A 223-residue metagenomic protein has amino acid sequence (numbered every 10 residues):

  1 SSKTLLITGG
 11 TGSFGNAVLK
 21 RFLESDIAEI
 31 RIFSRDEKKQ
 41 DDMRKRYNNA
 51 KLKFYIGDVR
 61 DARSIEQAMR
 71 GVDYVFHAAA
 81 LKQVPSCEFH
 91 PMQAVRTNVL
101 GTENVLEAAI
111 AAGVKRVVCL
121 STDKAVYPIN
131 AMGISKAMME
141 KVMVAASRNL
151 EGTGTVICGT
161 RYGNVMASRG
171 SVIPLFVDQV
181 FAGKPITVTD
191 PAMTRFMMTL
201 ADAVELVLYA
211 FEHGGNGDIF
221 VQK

Functional and structural regions predicted by a protein language model:
K3-S25: N-terminal Rossmann NAD(P)H-binding glycine-rich loop of SDR-like oxidoreductase domains
T8, M69-A78, C119: Rossmann-fold scaffold of SDR-type NAD(P)-dependent oxidoreductases
D26-K39: Conserved glycine-rich Rossmann-like NAD(P)H-binding loop of the short-chain dehydrogenase/reductase
S34, Y55-I56, R96, D190: Conserved residues in the N-terminal Rossmann fold of short-chain dehydrogenase/reductase
K53-Y74: Conserved Rossmann-fold cofactor-binding substructure of NAD(P)-dependent oxidoreductases
F54, A94, V117, I157-T160: Hydrophobic/aromatic anchor residues within beta-strands of the central parallel beta-sheet of Rossmann-like
H77, L81-K141, A145: Conserved Rossmann-fold NAD(P)-dependent oxidoreductase catalytic core, especially the SDR/UDP-sugar
A131-M132, A137-F220: NAD(P)-dependent short-chain dehydrogenase/reductase
